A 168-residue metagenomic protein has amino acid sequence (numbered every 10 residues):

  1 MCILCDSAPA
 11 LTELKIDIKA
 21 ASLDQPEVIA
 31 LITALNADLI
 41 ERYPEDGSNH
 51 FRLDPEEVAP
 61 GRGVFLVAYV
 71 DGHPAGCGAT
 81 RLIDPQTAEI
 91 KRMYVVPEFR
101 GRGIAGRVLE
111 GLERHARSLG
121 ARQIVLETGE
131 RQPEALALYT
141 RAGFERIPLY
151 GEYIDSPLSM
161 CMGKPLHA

Functional and structural regions predicted by a protein language model:
C2-C5: Cysteine-centered motifs
A8-T12: Ala/Thr-enriched low-complexity intrinsically disordered regions
E13, A21-D24, L31, R122-V125 (+1 more regions): C-terminal "cap" of GNAT-fold acetyltransferases
E13-K91, V96-E98, L109-G111, H115 (+3 more regions): Acetyl-CoA-dependent GNAT
Q86, R102, S118-R122: Short coil/turn segments at alpha/beta junctions that flank glycine-rich nucleotide-binding fingerprints
V96-R102, E130: Active-site acidic-Proline motif in GNAT/NAT acetyltransferases
L109, A116-E127: Conserved GNAT acetyl-CoA-binding A-motif
